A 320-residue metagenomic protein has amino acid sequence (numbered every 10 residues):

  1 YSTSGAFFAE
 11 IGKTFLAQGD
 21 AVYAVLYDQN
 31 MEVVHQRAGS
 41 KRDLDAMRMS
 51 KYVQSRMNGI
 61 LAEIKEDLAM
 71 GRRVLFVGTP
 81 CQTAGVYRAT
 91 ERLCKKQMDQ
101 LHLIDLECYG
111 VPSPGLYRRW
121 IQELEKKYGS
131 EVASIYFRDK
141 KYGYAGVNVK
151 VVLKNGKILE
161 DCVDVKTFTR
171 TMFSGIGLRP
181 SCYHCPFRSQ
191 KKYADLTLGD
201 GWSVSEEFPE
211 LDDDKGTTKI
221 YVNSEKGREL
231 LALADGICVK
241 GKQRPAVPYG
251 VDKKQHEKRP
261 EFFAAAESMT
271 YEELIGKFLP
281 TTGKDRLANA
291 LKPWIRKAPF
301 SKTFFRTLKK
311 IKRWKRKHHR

Functional and structural regions predicted by a protein language model:
T3, F7-N30: Low-complexity, highly charged intrinsically disordered N-terminal segments that act as targeting/localization
S4-A9, S55-E66: A short, well-structured juxtamembrane/interface segment
S4-F7, Q29, F76-V86, G110-P112: Gly/Ser/Thr-rich loops at beta-strand to alpha-helix junctions that form or flank small-molecule/cofactor-binding
Q18-A21, E125, S130-R320: Long, compositionally biased charged/polar accessory segments in the mid-to-C-terminal portions of proteins
V22, R72-G78, L101: Generic beta-sheet signal
V34-G59: Glycine-rich phosphate-binding "P-loop"
A62-A69, A84-E91: Cofactor-cradling patches in redox/metallo enzymes
Q97-E123: Short, flexible loop segments at boundaries between secondary-structure elements
